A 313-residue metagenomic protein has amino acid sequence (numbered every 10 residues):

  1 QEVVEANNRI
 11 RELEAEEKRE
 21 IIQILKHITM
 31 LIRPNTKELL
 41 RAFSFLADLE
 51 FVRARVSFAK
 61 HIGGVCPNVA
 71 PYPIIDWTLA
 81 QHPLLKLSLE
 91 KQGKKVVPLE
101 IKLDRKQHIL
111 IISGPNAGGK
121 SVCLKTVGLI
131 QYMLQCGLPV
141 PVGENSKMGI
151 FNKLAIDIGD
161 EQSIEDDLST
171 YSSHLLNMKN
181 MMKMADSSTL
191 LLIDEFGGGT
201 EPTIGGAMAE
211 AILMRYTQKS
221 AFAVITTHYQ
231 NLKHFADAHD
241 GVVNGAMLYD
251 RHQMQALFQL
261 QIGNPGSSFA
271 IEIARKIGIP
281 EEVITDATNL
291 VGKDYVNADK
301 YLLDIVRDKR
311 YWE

Functional and structural regions predicted by a protein language model:
Q1-K37, K95-V97, K106: Switch/coupling subdomain of P-loop NTPase systems
V4, S57, P83-L85: Residue-level signal for secondary-structure boundary sites
N7, L25, L46, L124-K125 (+1 more regions): Hydrophobic face of alpha-helices
I10-L13, L46, E313: Short amphipathic alpha-helical coiled-coil/interface segments
E14, E50-R53, L79, M182: A structural signal for well-ordered alpha-helices, especially hydrophobic packing surfaces of coiled-coils
E16-A70: Charged, surface-exposed helical/loop "interaction arms" that form contiguous linear patches used for dimerization
I62-G63, A70-Y311: ATPase nucleotide-binding head domains, primarily ABC-like/P-loop NTPase cores
